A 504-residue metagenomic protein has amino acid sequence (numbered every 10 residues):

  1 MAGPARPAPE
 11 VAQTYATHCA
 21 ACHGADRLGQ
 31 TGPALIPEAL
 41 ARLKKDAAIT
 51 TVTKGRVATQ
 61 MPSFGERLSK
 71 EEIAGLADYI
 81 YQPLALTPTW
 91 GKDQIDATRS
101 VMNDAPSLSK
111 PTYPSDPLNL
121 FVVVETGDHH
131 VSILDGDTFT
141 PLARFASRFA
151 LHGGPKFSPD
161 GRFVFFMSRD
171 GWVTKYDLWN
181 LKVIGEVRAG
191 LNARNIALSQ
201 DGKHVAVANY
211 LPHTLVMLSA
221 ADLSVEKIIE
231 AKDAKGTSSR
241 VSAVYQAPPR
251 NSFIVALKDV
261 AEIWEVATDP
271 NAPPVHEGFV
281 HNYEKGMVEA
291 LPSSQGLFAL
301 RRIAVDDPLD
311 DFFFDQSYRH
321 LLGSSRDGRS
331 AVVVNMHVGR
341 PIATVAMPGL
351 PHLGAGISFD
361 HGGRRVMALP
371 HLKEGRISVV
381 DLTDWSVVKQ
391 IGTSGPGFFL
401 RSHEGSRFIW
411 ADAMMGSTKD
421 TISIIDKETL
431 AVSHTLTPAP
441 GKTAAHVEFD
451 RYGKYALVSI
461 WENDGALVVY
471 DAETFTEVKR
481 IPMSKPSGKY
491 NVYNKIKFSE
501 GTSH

Functional and structural regions predicted by a protein language model:
M1-P9, A16, P62-G127: Flexible coil segments in periplasmic/lumen-exposed cytochrome c-class electron-transfer proteins
A21, D26-Q30, L35-A85: Extracytoplasmic electron-transfer domains, predominantly the class I c-type cytochrome c fold
D104, L108-P111, L151-K156, N192-S199 (+6 more regions): Repeated scaffold domains used in trafficking and secretory/extracellular systems, primarily beta-propellers
S115-P117, P159-D160, Q200-D201, P248-P249 (+4 more regions): Residue-level detector of Asp-centered blade-edge/turn motifs that repeat once per structural unit in beta-propeller
G136-T138, D177-L181, S219-L223, T268-P270 (+4 more regions): Short loop/turn segments that connect beta-strands within beta-propeller blades
T140-A146, K182-V187, S224-K235, G296-I303 (+4 more regions): A short beta-strand motif characteristic of beta-propeller blades
A189-E262, F279-L300: Asp-box/WD-like beta-propeller blade repeats and closely related beta-sheet repeat scaffolds
I228-T237, P270-D307, V345-P351, L436-P440 (+1 more regions): Surface-exposed loop and turn segments in beta-propeller and other repeat-based domains that flank or scaffold
